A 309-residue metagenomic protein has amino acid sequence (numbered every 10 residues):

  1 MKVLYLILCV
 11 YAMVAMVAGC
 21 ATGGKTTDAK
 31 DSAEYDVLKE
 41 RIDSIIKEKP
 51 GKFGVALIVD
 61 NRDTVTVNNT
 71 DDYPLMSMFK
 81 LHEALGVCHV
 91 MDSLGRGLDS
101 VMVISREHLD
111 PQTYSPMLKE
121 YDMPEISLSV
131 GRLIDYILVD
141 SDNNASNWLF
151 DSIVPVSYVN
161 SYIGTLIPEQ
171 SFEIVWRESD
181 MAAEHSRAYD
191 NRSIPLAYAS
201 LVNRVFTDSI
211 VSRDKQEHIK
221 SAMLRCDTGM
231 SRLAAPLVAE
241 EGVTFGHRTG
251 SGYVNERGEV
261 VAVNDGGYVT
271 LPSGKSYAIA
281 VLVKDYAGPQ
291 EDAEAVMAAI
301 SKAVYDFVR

Functional and structural regions predicted by a protein language model:
M1-L6: Positively charged n-region of N-terminal signal peptides that target proteins for export
V17-G19: C-terminal motif of bacterial Sec signal peptides marking the signal peptidase cleavage site
A21-D43, K49, D151-S157, S200-T244 (+1 more regions): Structured C-terminal helix/loop/strand segments within mature extracytoplasmic catalytic/sensor domains
P50-Y73: Short, conserved catalytic-motif segment at the N-terminal edge
K52, I126, I134, S146-I210: Mid-domain, small-residue-enriched loop/turn segments at the edges of structured enzyme/sensor domains
P74-I104, I137, I279: Active-site SXXK
L98-M117, I153-P155, A222-M223: Acidic helix-start/capping segments at beta-turn-to-alpha-helix junctions
L109-N147: Conserved catalytic neighborhood of penicillin-recognizing serine enzymes
